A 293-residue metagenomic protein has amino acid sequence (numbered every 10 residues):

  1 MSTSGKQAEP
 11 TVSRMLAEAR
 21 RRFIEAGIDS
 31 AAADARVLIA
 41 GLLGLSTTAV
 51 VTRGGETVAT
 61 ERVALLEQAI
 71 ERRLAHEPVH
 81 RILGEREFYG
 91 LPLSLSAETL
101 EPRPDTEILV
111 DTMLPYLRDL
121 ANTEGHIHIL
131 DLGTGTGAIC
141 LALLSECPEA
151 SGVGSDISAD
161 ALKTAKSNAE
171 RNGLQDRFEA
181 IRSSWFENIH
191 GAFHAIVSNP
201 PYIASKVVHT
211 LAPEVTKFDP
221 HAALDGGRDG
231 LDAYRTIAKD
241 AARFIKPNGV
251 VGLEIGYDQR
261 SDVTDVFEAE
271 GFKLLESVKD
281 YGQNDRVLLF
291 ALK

Functional and structural regions predicted by a protein language model:
M1-A31: Non-catalytic nucleic-acid substrate-recognition regions in nucleic-acid-modifying enzymes
S2, A32, I39-Y116: Conserved AdoMet
F23, L117, A169, A241 (+1 more regions): Conserved hydrophobic residues forming the short capping helix/wall of the S-adenosyl-L-methionine
G27-I28, C147-E149, E170-Q175, F244 (+1 more regions): Short helix-capping segments at alpha-helix termini
L38, H76, T106, I139 (+5 more regions): Residue-level signal for inorganic ion chemistry
E107-T210: Conserved SAM/SAH cofactor-binding pocket of Class I
Y202-D232: Mobile active-site "lid"/loop adjacent to the S-adenosyl-L-methionine
R228-A291: Conserved Class I SAM-dependent methyltransferase catalytic core
